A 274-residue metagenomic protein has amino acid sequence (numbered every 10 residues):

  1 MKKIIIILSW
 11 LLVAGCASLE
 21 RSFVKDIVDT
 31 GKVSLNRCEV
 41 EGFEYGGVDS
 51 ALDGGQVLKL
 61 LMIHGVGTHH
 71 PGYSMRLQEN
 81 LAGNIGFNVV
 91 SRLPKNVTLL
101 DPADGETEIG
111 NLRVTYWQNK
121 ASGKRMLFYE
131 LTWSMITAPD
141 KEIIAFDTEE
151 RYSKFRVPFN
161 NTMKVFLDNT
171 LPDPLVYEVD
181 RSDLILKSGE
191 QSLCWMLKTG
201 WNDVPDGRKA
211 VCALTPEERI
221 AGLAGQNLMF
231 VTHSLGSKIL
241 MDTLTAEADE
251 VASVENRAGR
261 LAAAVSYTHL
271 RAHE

Functional and structural regions predicted by a protein language model:
A14-G15: C-terminal motif of bacterial Sec signal peptides marking the signal peptidase cleavage site
S18-E20, E41-G42, D53, G86-W133: Extended charged low-complexity segments that act as oligomerization/scaffolding linkers
S18-R37, I63-P71, L100, W117-A224: Active-site catalytic motif of lipid deacylating hydrolases and related acyltransferases
S91-G110, D203-L214, V254-E255, G259-S266: Surface-exposed intrinsically disordered loops and tails
T232, G236: Gly/Ala-rich beta-loop-alpha elbow adjacent to hydrolase catalytic centers
I239-T243: Hydrolases whose catalytic domains are alpha/beta-hydrolase-1, hotdog thioesterase, or metallo-beta-lactamase-like
T268-E274: Conserved small/polar residues in nucleotide/adenosyl-binding loops
